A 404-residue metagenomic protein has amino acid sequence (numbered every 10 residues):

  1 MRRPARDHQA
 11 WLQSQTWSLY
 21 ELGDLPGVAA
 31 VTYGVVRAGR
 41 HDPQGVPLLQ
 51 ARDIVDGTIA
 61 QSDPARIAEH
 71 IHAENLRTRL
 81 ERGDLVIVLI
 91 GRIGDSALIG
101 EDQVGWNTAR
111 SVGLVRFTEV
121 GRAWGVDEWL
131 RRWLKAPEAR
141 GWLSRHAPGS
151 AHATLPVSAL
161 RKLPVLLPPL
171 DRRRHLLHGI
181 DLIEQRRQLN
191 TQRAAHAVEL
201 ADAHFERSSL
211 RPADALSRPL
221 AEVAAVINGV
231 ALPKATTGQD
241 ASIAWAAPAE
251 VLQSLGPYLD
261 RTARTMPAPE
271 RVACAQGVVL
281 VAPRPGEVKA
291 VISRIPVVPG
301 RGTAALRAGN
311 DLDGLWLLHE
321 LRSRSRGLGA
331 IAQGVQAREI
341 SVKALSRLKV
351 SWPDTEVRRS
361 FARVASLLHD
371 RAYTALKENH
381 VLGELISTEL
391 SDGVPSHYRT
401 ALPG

Functional and structural regions predicted by a protein language model:
M1-Y33, K162, L166-K234, S351-G404: Non-catalytic DNA-recognition/assembly elements of restriction-modification systems
Y20-G39, D53-R82, A221-T236, A244-Q276 (+1 more regions): Sequence-specific dsDNA recognition surfaces
V35-P43, D63, R145-A147, L216 (+2 more regions): Short coil/turn segments at secondary-structure boundaries
Q50, N75-T78, R82-K135, P269-V272 (+1 more regions): A short beta-sheet element
R52-V55, I90, A159, A247-L252 (+2 more regions): Short, small-residue-rich loop/turn micro-motifs
G105-G113, P148-L177, V297-A304, V335-R359: A short glycine-rich beta-alpha junction/loop motif
G125-L163, D313-A344, P403-G404: Short, positively charged
V291, G314-W316, L328-I331, V357-A362 (+1 more regions): Extended hydrophobic-aromatic, low-complexity segments
